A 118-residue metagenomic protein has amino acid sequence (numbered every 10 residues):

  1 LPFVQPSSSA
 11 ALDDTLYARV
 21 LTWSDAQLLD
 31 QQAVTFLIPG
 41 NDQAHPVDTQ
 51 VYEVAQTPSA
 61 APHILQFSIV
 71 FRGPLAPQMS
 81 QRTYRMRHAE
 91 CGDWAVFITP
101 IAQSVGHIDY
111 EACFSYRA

Functional and structural regions predicted by a protein language model:
P2-L37: C-terminal segment of N-terminal export signals and the immediately downstream linker at the start of the mature
Q27-L29, P77-S80: Short solvent-exposed loop/turn micro-motifs enriched in small/polar/acidic residues
Q32-N41, R82-A89: Short conserved beta-strand and strand-loop elements enriched in small hydrophobics with frequent Asp/Gly
V51-E53, I98: Conserved hydrophobic positions within beta-strands
T57-I69, V105-S115: Short, solvent-exposed secondary-structure boundary/capping segments
T83-A118: Short, compact, well-ordered microdomains
